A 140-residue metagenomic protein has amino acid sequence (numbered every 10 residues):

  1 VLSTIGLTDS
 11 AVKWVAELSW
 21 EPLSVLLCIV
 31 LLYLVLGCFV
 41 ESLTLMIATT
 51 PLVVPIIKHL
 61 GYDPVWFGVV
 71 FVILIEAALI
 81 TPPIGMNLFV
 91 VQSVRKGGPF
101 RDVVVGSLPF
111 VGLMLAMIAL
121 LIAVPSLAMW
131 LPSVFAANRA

Functional and structural regions predicted by a protein language model:
V1-A140: Alpha-helical transmembrane segments of multi-pass membrane transport proteins
